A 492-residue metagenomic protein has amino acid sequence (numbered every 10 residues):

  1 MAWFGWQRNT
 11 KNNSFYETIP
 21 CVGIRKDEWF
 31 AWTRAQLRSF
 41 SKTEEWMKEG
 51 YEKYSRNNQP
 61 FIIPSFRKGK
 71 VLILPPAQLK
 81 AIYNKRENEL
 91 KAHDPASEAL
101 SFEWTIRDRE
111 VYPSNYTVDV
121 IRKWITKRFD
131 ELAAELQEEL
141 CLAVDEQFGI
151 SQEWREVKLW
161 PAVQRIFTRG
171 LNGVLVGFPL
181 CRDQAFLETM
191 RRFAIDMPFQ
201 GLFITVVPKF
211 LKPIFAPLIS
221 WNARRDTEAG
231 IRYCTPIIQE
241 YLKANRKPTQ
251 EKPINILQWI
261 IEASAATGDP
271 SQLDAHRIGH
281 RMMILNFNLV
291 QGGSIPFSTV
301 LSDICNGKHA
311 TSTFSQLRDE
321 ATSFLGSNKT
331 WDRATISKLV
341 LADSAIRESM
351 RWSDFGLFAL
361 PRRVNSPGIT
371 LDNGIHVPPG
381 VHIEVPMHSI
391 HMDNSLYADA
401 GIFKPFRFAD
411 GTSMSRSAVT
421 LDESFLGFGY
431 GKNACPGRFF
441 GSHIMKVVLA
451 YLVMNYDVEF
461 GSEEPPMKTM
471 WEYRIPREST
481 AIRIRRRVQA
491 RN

Functional and structural regions predicted by a protein language model:
M1-P113, S424: N-terminal membrane-proximal hinge/A-helix region immediately C-terminal to the signal-anchor transmembrane segment
F40-Y51, S323-I375, E384, N394: Conserved cytochrome P450 K-helix E-x-x-R motif and the immediately C-terminal K′/meander segment
P64-K68, I73-L159, V163-V176: Charged/polar low-complexity intrinsically disordered regions
A133-F297: Cytochrome P450 heme-thiolate monooxygenase catalytic core
G292-E320, P436-Y456: Cytochrome P450 catalytic-core helices
I375, E472-N492: C-terminal helix/juxtamembrane-tail motif
V385-S415: Conserved cytochrome P450 K-helix/beta-meander segment immediately N-terminal to the heme-binding cysteine loop
L421, R438-I475: Cytochrome P450 heme-binding "Cys pocket" and the immediately downstream C-terminal segment
